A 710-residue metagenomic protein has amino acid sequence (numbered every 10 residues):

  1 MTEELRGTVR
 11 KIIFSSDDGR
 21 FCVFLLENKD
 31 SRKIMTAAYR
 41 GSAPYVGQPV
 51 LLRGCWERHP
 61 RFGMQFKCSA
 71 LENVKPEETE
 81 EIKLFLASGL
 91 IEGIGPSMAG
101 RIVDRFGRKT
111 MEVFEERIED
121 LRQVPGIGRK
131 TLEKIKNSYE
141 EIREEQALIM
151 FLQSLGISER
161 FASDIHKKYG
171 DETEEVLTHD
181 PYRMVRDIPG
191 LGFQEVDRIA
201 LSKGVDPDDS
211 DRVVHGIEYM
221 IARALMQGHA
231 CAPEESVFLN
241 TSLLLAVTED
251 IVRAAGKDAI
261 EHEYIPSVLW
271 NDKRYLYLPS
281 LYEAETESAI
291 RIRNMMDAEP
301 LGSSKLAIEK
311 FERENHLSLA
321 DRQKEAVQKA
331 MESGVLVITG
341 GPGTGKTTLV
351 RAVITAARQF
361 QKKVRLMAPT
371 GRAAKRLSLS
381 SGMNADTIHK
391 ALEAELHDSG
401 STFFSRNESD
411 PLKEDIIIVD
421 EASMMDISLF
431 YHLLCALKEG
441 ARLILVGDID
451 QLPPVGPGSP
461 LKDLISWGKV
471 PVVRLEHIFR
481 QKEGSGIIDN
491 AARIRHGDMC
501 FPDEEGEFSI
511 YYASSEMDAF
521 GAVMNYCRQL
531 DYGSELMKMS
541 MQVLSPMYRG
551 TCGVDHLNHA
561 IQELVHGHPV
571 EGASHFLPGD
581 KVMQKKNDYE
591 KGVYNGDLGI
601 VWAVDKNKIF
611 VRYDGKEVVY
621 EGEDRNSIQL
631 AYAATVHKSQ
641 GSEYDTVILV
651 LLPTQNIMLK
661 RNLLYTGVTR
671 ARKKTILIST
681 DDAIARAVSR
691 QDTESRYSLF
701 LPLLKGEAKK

Functional and structural regions predicted by a protein language model:
M1-G302, K710: Accessory, non-ATPase domains that flank or precede helicase/AAA+ motor cores in DNA-metabolism machines
G47-P49, G579, G596: Loop/turn positions that initiate beta-strands
L90, Q123, G340, A368 (+1 more regions): The Walker A (P-loop) glycine that initiates the GxxxxGKT/S ATP-binding motif of P-loop NTPases
L269-G341, T348: Pre-Walker A segment
T339-R376, V446, S509-S515, Y526 (+1 more regions): Conserved RecA-like ASCE P-loop NTPase motor core of nucleic-acid helicases/translocases
A352, A356, F360-K362, A368-S380 (+6 more regions): Conserved helicase motor core of SF1/SF2 NTP-dependent helicases
I449-K591, W602: Conserved helicase motor core of P-loop NTPases
H496, D597-K710: C-terminal accessory regions
